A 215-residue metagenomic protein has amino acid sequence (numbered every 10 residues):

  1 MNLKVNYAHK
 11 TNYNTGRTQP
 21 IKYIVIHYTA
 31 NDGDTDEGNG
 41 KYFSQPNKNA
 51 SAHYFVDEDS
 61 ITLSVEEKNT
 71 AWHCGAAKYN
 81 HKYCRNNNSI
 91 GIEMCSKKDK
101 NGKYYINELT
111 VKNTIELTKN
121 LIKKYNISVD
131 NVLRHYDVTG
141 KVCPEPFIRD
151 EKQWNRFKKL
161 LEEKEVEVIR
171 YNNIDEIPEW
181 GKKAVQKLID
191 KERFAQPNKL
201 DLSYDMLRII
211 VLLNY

Functional and structural regions predicted by a protein language model:
M1-R85: N-terminal catalytic cores of peptidoglycan-degrading enzymes
M1-Y7, R17-T18, C95-V168: Basic/polar, cationic surfaces and motifs that engage anionic cell-wall and phosphate/carboxylate ligands
Q19, R85, K103-V111, I177-G181 (+2 more regions): Solvent-exposed, acidic/flexible segments
I26, I90, V132-R134: Hydrophobic faces of well-ordered beta-strands that scaffold small-molecule active sites in alpha/beta enzyme cores
Y28, V65, I122-Y125, L161 (+3 more regions): Sec/Tat-exported extracytoplasmic proteins
Y83-M94: Short coil-to-beta-strand
V166-Y215: Short, solvent-exposed alpha-helical surface patches in non-cytosolic proteins
